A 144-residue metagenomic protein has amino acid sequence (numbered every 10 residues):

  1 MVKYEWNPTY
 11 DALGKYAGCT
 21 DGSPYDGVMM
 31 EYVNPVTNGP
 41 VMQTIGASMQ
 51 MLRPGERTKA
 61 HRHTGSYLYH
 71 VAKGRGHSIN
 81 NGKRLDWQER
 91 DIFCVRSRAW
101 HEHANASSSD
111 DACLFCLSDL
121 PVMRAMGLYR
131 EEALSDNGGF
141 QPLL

Functional and structural regions predicted by a protein language model:
M1-T44, S48, R130, G138-L144: A short, N-terminal "cap"/entry segment at the start of jelly-roll beta-barrel domains of the cupin/DSBH fold
M1-Y4, A106-L144: Double-stranded beta-helix
G39, P54-G55, H101-H103, V122-R124: Flexible loop/turn segments at secondary-structure boundaries
V41-M42, R57-H63, A104-A106: Short histidine-centered beta-strand/loop micro-motifs that create catalytic or ligand/metal-coordination sites
T44, M49-P54, R62-N80, C94 (+1 more regions): Short, conserved beta-strand element in jelly-roll/cupin
R57, R84-D86: Short, solvent-exposed loop/turn motifs
N80, W87-S107, L117-D119: Conserved metal-binding segment of the jelly-roll/cupin
